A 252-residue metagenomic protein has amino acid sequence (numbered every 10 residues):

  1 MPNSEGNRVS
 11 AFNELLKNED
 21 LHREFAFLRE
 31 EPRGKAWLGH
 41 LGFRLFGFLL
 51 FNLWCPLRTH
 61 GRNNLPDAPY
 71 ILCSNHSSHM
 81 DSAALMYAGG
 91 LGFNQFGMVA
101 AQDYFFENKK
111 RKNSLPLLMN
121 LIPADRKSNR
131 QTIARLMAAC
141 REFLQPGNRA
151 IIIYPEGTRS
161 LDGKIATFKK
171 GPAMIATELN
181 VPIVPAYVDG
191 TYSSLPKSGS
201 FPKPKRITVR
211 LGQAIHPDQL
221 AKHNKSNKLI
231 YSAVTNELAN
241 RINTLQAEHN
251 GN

Functional and structural regions predicted by a protein language model:
M1-E31, L38, I133-N252: Non-catalytic C-terminal accessory region of glycerolipid acyltransferases and related lyso-lipid remodeling enzymes
E31-P56, E107-N120, A134, S200-P204: Alpha-helical membrane-targeting segments
G39, G47-H76: Helix-to-loop junction immediately C-terminal to a conserved catalytic motif
L57-T59, L121, V209: Generic structural signal for residues in well-ordered beta-strands
N63, Q102, D125-K127, Y187 (+1 more regions): Residues at the C-termini of beta-strands that transition into short coil/loop
N64, G90-L91, R141-P146: Short, charge-rich binding segments
P66-S128: Catalytic core of membrane glycerolipid acyltransferases/transacylases, capturing the structured, soluble-facing
